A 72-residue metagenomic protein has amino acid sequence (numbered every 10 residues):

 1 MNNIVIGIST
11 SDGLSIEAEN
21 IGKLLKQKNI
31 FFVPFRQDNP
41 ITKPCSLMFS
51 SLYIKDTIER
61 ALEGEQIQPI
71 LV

Functional and structural regions predicted by a protein language model:
M1-E17: Helix-loop-strand module that forms the ligand-binding subsite of alpha/beta enzymes
E17-A18, P44: Conserved strand-to-helix beginnings and helix N-cap segments that scaffold or border functional pockets
A18-R36: Short, electropositive alpha-helical surface patch
I30-V72: Glycine-rich phosphate/pyrophosphate-binding loop and the adjoining helix
